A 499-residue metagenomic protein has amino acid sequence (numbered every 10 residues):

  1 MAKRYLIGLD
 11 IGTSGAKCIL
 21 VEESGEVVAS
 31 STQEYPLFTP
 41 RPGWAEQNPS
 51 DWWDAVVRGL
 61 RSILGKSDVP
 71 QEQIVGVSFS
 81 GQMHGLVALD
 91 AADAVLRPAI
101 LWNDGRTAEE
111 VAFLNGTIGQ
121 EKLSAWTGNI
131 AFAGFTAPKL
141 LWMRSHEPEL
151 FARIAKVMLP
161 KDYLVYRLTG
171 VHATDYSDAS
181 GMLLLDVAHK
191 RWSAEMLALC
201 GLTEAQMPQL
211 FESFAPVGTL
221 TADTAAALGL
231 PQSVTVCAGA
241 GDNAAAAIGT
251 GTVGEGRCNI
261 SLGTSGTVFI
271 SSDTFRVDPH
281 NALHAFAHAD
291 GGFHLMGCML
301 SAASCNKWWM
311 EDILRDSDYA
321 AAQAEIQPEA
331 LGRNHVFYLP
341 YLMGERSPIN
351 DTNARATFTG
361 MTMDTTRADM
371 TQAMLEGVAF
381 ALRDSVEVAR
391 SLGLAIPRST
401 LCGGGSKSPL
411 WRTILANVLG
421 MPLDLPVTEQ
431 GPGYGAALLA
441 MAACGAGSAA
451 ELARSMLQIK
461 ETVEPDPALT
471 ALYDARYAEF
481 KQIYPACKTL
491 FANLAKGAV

Functional and structural regions predicted by a protein language model:
M1-R97, A125, R153, A225-A226 (+4 more regions): N-terminal glycine/serine-rich phosphate-binding loop of ATP-dependent small-molecule kinases, especially carbohydrate
L6-G8, A108, N115-F132, A137-T174 (+3 more regions): Active-site core segments that coordinate phosphate-bearing ligands/cofactors across diverse enzyme families
G25, N48, V77, D104 (+3 more regions): Residue-level signal for inorganic ion chemistry
A29-Q33, P208, E461: Structural signal for short hydrophobic segments within the conserved structured cores of catalytic domains across
G65-W102, I130-T136, V165-D186, Q209-E212 (+1 more regions): Short beta-strand-loop/turn "lid" adjacent to the catalytic site in phosphate-handling enzymes
D104, G218-D223: Short, glycine/charge-rich flexible loops or terminal/linker lids adjacent to PRPP-binding catalytic cores
